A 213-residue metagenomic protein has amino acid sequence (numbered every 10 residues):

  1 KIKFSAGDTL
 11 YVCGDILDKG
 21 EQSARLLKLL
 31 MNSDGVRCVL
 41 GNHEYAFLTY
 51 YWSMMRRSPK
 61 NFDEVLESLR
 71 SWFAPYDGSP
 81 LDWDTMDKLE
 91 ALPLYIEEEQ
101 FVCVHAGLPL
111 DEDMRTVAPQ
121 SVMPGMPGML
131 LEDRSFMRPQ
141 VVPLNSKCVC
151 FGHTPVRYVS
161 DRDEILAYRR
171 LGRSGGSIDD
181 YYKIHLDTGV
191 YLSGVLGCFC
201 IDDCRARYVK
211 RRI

Functional and structural regions predicted by a protein language model:
A6-G7, G20-E99, P109-L110, T116-P119 (+2 more regions): Active-site neighborhood of divalent metal-dependent phosphoester bond hydrolases
L10-V12, C38-V39, V102, C150 (+1 more regions): Residue-level marker for buried hydrophobic side chains located in beta-strands that build the well-ordered beta-sheet
D15, L30, G41-N42, L89 (+4 more regions): Divalent metal-coordination and catalytic microenvironments
L17-A24, Y191-S193: Short acidic, Gly/Ser-rich segments with clustered Asp/Glu that frequently serve as metal-coordination loops in enzyme
D18, Y45, L108, V156 (+1 more regions): Short, glycine/acidic-enriched loop or turn micro-motifs at the edges of active sites
E97, C103-H105, C198-D202: Short, well-ordered beta-strand micro-motif
E99-P109, G152-P155: Short, well-ordered beta-to-alpha junction loops that form the rim of enzyme active sites and present histidine/acidic
S135-R211: Conserved beta-sheet core of the metallophosphoesterase superfamily
